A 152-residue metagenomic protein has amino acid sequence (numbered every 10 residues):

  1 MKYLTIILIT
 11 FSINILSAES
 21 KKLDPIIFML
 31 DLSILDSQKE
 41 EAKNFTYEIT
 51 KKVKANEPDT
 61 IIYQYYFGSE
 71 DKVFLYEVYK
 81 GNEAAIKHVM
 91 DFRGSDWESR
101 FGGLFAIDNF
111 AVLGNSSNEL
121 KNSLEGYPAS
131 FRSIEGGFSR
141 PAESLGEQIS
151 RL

Functional and structural regions predicted by a protein language model:
M1-L4, A18-E19: Short, Lys/Arg-enriched, disordered terminal segments
Y3-S12: Sec-dependent N-terminal signal peptides
S17-V73, K80-M90, G103-L152: Short S/T/G/P-rich N-terminal loop/turn motif that feeds into the first structured element of a domain
D96-F101: Amphipathic alpha-helical coiled-coil segments
